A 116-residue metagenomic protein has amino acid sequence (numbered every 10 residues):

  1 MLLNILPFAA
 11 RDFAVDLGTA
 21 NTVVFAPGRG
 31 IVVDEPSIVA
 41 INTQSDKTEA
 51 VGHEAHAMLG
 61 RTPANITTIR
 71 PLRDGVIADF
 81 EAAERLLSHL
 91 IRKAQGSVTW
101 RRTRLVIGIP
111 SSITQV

Functional and structural regions predicted by a protein language model:
M1-V116: Nucleotide/phosphate-binding catalytic cleft detector across ATP-hydrolyzing and phosphate-transferring enzymes
